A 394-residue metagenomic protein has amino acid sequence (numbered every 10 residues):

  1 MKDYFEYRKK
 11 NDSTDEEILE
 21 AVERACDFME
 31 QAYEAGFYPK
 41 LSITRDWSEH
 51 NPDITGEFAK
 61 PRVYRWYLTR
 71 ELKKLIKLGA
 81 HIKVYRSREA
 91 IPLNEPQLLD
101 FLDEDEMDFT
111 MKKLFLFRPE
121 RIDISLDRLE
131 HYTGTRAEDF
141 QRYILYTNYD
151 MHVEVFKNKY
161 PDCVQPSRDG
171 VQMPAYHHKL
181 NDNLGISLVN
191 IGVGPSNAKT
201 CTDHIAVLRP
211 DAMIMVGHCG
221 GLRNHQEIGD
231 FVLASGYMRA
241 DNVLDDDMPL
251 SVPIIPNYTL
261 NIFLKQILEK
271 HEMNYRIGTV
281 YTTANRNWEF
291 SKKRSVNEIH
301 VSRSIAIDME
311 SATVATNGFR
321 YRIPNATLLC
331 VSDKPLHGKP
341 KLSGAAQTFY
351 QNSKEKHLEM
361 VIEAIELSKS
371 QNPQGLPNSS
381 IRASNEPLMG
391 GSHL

Functional and structural regions predicted by a protein language model:
M1-A212, G221-L394: Accessory terminal and edge-of-domain segments that mediate assembly/interaction and cofactor placement around
